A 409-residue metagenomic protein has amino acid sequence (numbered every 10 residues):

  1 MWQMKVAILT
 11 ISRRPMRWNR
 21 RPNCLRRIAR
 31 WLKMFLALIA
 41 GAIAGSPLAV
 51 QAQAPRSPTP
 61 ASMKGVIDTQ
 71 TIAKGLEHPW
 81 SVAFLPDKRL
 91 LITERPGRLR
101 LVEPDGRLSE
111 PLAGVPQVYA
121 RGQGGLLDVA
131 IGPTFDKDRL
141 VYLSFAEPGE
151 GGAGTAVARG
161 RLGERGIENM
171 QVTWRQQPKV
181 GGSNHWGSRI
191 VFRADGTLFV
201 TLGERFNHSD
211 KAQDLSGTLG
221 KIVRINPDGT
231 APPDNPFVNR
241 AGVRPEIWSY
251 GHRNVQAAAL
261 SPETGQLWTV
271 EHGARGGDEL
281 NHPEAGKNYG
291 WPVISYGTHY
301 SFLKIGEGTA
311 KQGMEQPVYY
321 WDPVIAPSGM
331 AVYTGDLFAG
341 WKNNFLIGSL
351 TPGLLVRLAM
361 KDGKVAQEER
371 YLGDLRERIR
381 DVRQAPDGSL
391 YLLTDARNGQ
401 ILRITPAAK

Functional and structural regions predicted by a protein language model:
K33-P47: Bacterial N-terminal signal peptides
Q51-S209, A257-L260, G265-G273, P323-K361 (+1 more regions): Acidic, Gly/Ser/Thr-rich repeat motifs that build Ca2+-stabilized beta-propeller blades
Q53-D68, I167, T230-R240, Y296-K311 (+1 more regions): Blade/loop signatures of beta-propeller domains
Q70-T71, S109-P116, E168-R175, P233-F237 (+2 more regions): Beta-propeller fold detector
A156-E164, L215-P227, P283: Beta-propeller blade signature
V200-T218, G277-E279, P283: Short, conserved, GDST-rich strand-edge loop motifs in beta-rich repeat architectures
A366-P386: Conserved blade-ending motifs and adjacent loop-strand segments that build the rim/top face of beta-propeller domains
